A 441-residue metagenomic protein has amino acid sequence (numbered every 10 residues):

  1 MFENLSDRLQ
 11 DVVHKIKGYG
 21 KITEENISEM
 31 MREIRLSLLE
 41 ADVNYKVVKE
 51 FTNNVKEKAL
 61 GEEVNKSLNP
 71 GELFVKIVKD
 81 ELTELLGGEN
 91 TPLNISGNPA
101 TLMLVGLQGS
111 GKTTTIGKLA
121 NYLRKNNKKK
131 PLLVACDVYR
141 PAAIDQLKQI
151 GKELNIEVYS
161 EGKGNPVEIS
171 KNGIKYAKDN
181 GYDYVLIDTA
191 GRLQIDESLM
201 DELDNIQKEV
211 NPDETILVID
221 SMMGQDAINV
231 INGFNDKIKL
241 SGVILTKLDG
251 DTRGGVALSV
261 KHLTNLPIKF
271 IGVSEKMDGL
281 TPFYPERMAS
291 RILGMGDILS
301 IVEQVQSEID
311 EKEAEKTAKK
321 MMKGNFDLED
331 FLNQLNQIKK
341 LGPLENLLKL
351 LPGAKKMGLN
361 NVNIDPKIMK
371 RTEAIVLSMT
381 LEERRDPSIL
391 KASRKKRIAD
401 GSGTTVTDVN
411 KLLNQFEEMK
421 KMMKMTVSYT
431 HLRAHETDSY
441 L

Functional and structural regions predicted by a protein language model:
M1-K17, N346-K349, M357-N360: Charged, low-hydrophobicity low-complexity segments
L9-C136, A143-K163, I169-D179, D183-T189: Primarily NTPase-proximal linker/entry elements flanking Walker-type ATP/GTP-binding cores
I16, D42, L107, D137 (+8 more regions): Residue-level signature of catalytic and energy-coupling elements of molecular machines, predominantly ATP/GTP-dependent
G151-K239: Switch/coupling sub-region of P-loop NTPases
Q194, L203, Q207, E214-K323: Conserved phosphate-handling catalytic cores of large alpha/beta enzymes
D278-T281, M295-Q334, L350, A354-R384 (+1 more regions): Extended, largely alpha-helical regulatory/partner-binding modules appended to the mid-to-C-terminal parts
Q337, K349, K355-V362, P366-F416 (+1 more regions): Terminal-proximal interaction/regulatory segments of ATP-powered molecular machines
T430-T437: Conserved small/polar residues in nucleotide/adenosyl-binding loops
